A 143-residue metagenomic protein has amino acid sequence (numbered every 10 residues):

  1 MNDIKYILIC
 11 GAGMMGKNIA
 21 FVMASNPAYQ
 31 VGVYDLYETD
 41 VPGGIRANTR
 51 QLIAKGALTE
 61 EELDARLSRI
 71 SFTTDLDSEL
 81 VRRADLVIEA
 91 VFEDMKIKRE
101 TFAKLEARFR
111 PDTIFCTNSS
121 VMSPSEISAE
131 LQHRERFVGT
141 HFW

Functional and structural regions predicted by a protein language model:
M1-Q51, K55, R108: NAD(P)+-binding Rossmann beta1-loop-alpha1 motif at the extreme N-terminus of oxidoreductases
N2, S68, R82, Q132-E135: Structured loop/turn residues at beta-strand edges in well-structured enzyme cores
I4, R83-A84, D112: Local beta-strand N-terminus motif with an aromatic residue
N26-A28, A65-L67, R110-P111, Q132-R134: Short, well-ordered coil/turn elements that cap or connect secondary structure elements
Q30-G32, L36-A84, K96, E100: Conserved N-terminal Rossmann-fold NAD(P) cofactor-binding segment
I88: N-terminal Rossmann-like NAD(P) cofactor-binding module of classical short-chain dehydrogenase/reductase
V91-F92, S120: Short glycine-/small-residue-rich Rossmann-like dinucleotide-binding loops
R99-W143: Rossmann-fold NAD(P)-binding glycine/threonine-rich loop
